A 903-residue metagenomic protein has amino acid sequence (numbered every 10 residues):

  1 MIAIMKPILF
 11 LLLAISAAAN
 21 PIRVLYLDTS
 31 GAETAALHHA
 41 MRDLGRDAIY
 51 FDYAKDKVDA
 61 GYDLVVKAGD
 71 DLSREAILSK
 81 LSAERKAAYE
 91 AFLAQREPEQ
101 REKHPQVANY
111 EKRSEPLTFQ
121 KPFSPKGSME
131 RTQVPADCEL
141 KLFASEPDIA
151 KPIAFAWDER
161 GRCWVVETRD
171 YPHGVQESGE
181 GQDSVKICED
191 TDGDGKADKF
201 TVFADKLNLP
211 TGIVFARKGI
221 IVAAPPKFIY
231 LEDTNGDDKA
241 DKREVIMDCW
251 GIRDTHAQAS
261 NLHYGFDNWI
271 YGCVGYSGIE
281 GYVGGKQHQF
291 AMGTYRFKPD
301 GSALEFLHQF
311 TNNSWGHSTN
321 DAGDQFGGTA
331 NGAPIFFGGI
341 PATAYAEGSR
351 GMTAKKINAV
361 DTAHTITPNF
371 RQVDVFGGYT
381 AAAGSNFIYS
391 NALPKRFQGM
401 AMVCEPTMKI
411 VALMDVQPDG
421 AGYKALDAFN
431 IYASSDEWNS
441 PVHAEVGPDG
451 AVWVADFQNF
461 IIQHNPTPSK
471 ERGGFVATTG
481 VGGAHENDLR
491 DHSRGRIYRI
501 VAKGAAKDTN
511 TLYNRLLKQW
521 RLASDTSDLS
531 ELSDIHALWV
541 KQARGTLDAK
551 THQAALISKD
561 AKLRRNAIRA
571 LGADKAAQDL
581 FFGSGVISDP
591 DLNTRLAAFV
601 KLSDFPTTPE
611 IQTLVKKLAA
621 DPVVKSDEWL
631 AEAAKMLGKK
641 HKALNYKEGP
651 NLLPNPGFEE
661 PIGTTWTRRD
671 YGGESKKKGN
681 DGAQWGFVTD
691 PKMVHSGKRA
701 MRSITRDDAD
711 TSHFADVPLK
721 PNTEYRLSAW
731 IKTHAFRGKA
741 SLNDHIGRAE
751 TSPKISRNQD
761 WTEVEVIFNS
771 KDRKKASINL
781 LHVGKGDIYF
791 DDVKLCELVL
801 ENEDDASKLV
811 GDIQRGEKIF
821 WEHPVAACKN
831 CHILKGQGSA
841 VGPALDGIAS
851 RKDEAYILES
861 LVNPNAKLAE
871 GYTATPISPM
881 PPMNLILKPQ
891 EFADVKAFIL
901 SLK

Functional and structural regions predicted by a protein language model:
T34, A40, G61, D71-A76 (+2 more regions): Beta-propeller domains with acidic blade repeats across secreted/periplasmic ectodomains and cytosolic WD/CNH propellers
F143, C163, K218-I220, P226 (+4 more regions): C-terminal capping alpha-helices of c-type cytochrome domains
A455, I497, G816, V825-K835 (+4 more regions): The canonical Cys-X-X-Cys-His
F457-Q458, A502-K503, N830-G838, S850 (+3 more regions): Detector for the c-type heme attachment site
Y513-T546, T551-I557, K562-A576, F582-G585 (+3 more regions): Structural detector for internal amphipathic alpha-helices that build alpha-solenoid repeat scaffolds
Y646-E801: Extracellular and organelle-lumenal recognition/adhesion modules and their flexible linkers in secreted
V799-H823: Electrostatic cytochrome c docking/interface patches
N830, S839-I848, N863-K896: Axial heme c-ligation environment in periplasmic c-type cytochrome domains
